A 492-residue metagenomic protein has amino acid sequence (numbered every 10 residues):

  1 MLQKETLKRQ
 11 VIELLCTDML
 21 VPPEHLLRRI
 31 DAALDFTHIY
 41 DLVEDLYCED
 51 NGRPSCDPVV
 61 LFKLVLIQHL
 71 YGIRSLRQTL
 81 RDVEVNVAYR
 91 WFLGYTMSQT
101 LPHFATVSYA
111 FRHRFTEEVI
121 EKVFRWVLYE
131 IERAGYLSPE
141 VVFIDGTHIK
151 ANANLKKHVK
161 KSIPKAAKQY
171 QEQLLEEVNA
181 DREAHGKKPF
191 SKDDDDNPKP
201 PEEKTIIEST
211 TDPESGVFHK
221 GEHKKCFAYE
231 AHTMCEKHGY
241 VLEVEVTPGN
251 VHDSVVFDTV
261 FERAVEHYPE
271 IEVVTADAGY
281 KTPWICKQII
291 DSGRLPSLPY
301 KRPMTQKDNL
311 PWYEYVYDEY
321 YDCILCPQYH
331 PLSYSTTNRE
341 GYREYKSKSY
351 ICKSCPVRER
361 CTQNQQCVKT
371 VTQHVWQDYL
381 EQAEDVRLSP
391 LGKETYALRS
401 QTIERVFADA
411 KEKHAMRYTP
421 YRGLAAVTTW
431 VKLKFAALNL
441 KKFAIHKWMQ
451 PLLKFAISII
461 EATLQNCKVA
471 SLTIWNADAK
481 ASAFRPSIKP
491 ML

Functional and structural regions predicted by a protein language model:
M1-R28: Hydrophobic alpha-helical membrane-insertion signals
Q3-K4, V65, G72-V85, M97-L492: Anion-binding and metal-coordination hotspots
C16, L34-I39, C56-D57, H103 (+3 more regions): Poly-acidic low-complexity segments
D18-L20, R53, H223: Short secondary-structure boundary/capping segments within folded domains
P23-L66, Y71-G72: Basic, short loop/linker segments at the boundary and entry of helix-turn-helix/winged-helix-like folds
G52-R53, G94-T100: A Lys/Arg-rich helix-loop hairpin that forms a DNA/phosphate-binding surface
Y89-L93: Short amphipathic alpha-helical interface patches used for protein-protein assembly/oligomerization
